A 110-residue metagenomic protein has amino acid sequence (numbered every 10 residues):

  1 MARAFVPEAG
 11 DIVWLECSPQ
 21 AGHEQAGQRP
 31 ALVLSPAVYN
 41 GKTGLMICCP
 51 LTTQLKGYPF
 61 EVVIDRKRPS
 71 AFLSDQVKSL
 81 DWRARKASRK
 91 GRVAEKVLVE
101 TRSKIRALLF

Functional and structural regions predicted by a protein language model:
M1-F110: Conserved functional hotspots at enzyme active or ligand-binding sites that engage polyanionic ligands
